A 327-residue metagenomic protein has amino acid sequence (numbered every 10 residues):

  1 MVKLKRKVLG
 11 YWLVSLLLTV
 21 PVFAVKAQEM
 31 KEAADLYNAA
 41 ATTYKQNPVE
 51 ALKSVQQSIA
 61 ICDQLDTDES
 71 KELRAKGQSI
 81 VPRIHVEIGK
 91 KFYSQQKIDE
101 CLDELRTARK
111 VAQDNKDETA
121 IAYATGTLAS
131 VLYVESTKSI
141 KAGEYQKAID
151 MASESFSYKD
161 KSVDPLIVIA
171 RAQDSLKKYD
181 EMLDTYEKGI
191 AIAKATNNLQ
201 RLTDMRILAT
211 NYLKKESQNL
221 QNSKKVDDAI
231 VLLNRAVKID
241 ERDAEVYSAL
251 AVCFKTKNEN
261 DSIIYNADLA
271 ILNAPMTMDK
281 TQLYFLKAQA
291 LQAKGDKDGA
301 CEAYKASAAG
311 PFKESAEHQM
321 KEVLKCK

Functional and structural regions predicted by a protein language model:
F23-K90, S94-R106, D114-N115, K327: N-terminal leader/linker segments that initiate helical-solenoid repeat arrays
K45-Q46, I88, Q95, E135 (+5 more regions): Structural motif corresponding to the intra-repeat A-B loop/turn of tetratricopeptide repeats
D63, Q113, D160, K194 (+3 more regions): Short coil turns that delineate tetratricopeptide repeat
D68, D117-E118, P165, N198-L199 (+3 more regions): TPR alpha-solenoid repeat register
L73, I80, E87, A120-T127 (+6 more regions): Canonical tetratricopeptide repeat
Q200-R201, N211, K215-D227, V231 (+1 more regions): Terminal, low-structured helical/coil segments at or just beyond the last alpha-helical repeat
